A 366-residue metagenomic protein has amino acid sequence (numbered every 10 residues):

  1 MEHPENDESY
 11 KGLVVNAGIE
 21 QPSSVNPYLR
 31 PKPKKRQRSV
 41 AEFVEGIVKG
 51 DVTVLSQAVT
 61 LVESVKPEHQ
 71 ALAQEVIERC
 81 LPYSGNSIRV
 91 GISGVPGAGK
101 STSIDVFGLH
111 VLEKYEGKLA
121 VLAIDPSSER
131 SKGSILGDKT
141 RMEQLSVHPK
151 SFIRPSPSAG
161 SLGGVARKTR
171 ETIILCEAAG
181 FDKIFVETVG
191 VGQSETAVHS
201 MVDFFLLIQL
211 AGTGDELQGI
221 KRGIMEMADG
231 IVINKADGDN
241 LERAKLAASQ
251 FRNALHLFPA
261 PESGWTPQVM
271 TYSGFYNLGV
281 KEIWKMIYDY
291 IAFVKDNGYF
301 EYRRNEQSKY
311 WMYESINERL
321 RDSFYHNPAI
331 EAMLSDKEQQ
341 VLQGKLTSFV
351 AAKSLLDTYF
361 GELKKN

Functional and structural regions predicted by a protein language model:
M1-P82, E331, S335, A352 (+1 more regions): Non-catalytic terminal/linker segments enriched in charged/polar, low-complexity residues
S39-S93, A98, T102-S194, M201-I208 (+1 more regions): Nucleotide-state-sensitive switch-loop elements of NTP-binding domains
V40-V44, S93, A98, S156 (+3 more regions): Short hinge/gating elements
L55-S56, T271, E282-F360: Long, well-ordered amphipathic alpha-helical subdomains in the mid-to-C-terminal portions of large enzyme subunits
I135, T172, A197, M201 (+5 more regions): Alpha-helical scaffold elements adjacent to nucleotide-binding pockets in ATP/GTP-utilizing enzyme cores
T140-R141, L217-R222, L257-P261: Short beta-strand/turn micro-motifs at beta-sheet edges
T213-E242: Flexible active-site lid/hinge loop adjacent to a nucleotide/diphosphate and Mg2+-phosphate binding pocket
G230, A236-F293: Canonical P-loop GTPase G-domain recognition
